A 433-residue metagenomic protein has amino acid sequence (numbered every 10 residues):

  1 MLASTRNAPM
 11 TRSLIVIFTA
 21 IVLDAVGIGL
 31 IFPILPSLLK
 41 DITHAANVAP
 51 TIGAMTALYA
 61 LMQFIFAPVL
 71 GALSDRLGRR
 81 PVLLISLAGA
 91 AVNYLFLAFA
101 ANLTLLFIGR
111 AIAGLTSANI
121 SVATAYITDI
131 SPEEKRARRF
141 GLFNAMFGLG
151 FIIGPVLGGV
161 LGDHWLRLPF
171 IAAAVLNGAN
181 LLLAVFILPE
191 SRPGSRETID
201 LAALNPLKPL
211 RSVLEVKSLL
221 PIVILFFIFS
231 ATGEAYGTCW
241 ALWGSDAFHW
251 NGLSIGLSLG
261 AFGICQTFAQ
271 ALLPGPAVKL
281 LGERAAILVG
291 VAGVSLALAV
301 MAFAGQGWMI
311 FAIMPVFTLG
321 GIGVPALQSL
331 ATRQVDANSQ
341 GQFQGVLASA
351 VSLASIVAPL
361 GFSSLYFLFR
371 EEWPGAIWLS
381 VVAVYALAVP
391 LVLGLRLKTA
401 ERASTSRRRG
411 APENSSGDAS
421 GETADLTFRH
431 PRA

Functional and structural regions predicted by a protein language model:
L2-M10, P189-V223, R407-H430: Juxtamembrane intracellular "pre-TM" segments in multi-pass secondary transporters
I34-A49, T238-I255: Short amphipathic helix-loop junctions that connect adjacent transmembrane helices in Major Facilitator Superfamily/SLC
F64-L103: Conserved MFS/SLC helix-loop-helix module at the cytosolic interface between two early adjacent transmembrane helices
A67-G78, A269-E283, Y366: Helix-to-loop junctions at the C-terminal end of transmembrane segments in multipass secondary transporters
G109-G148: Cytoplasmic helix-loop-helix junction between adjacent transmembrane helices in 12-TM secondary transporters
G162-V175, S364-Y385: A membrane-interface helix-boundary motif in multi-pass transporters
L181-I187, L379-R407, P431-A433: Multi-pass alpha-helical transporter architecture, strongest for 12-TM Major Facilitator/SLC carriers used
R284-L327: C-terminal transmembrane helical hairpin of 12-TM major facilitator-type secondary transporters
